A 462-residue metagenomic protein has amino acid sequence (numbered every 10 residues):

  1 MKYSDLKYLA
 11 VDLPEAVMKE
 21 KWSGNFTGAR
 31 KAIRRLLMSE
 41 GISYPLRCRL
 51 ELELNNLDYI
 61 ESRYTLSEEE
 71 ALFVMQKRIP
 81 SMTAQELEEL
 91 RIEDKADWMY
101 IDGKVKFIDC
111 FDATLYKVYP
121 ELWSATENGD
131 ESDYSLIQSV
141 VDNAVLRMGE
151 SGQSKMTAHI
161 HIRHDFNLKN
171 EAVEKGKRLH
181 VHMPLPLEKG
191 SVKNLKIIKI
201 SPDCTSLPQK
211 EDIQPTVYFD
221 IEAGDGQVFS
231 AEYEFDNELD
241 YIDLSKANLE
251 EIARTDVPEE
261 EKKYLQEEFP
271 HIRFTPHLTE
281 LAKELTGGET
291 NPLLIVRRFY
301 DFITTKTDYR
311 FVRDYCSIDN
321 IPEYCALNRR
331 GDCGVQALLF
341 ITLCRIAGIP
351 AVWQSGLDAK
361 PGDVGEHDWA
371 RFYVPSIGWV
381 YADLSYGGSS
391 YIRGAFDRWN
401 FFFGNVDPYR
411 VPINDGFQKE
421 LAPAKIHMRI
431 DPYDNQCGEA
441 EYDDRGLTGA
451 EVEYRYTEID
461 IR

Functional and structural regions predicted by a protein language model:
M1-Y3, K31: Repeat-mediated protein-protein interaction surfaces in helical alpha-solenoids
Y3-L6, A10-S23, Y59, V74 (+1 more regions): Hydrophobic/aromatic-rich core segments of domains that either
P14, K21-G24, E211, D225-E323 (+1 more regions): Acidic low-complexity segments
W22, R30-I242: Intrinsically disordered, low-complexity N-terminal segments that are enriched in acidic
V181, F299, A370: Terminal peptide-recognition signature
P292-F299, R329-C344: Active-site nucleophilic cysteine motif
N405-R462: Low-complexity, Gly/Ser/Thr/Pro-rich intrinsically disordered linker/tail segments
